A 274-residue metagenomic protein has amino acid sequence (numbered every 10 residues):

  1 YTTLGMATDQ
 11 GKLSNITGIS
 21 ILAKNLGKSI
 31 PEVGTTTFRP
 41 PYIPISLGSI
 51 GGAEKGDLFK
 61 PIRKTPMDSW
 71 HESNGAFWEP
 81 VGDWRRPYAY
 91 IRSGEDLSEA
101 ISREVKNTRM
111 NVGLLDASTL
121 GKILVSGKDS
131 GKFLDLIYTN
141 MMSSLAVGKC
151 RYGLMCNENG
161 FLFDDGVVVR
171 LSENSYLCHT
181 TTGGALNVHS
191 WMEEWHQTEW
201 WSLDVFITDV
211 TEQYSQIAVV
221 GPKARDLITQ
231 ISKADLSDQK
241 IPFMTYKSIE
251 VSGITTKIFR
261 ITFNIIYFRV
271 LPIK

Functional and structural regions predicted by a protein language model:
Y1: Short FAD-binding loop at a beta-strand-to-alpha-helix junction that anchors the flavin cofactor in diverse
L4-K274: Glycine/proline-enriched, intrinsically flexible loops and inter-domain linkers
